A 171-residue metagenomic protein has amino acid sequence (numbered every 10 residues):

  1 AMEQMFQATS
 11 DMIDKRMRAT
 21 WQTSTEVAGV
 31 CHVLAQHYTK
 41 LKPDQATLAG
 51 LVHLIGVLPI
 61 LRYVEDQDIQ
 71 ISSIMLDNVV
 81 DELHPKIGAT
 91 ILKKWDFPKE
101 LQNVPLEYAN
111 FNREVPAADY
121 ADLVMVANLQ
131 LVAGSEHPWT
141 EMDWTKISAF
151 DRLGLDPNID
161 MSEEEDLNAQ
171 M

Functional and structural regions predicted by a protein language model:
A1-K86, E114-L123, L131: Acidic/His-rich, divalent-metal-binding segments that scaffold phosphate/diphosphate chemistry
S10-M17, Q67-V79, N103-E107, P138-L155: Short alpha-helical "patches" and their helix-cap loops
H32, G88-K93, L106: Amphipathic alpha-helical segments within well-ordered protein domains
H37, V52, I91-N103, E114-M171: Divalent metal-dependent phosphate-bond-processing catalytic cores, especially two-metal-ion Mg2+/Mn2+ enzymes that act
Q45-A49, Q102-E107: Beta-strand segments within the central parallel beta-sheet cores of soluble alpha/beta enzyme folds
E107-R113: A short beta-alpha structural unit
